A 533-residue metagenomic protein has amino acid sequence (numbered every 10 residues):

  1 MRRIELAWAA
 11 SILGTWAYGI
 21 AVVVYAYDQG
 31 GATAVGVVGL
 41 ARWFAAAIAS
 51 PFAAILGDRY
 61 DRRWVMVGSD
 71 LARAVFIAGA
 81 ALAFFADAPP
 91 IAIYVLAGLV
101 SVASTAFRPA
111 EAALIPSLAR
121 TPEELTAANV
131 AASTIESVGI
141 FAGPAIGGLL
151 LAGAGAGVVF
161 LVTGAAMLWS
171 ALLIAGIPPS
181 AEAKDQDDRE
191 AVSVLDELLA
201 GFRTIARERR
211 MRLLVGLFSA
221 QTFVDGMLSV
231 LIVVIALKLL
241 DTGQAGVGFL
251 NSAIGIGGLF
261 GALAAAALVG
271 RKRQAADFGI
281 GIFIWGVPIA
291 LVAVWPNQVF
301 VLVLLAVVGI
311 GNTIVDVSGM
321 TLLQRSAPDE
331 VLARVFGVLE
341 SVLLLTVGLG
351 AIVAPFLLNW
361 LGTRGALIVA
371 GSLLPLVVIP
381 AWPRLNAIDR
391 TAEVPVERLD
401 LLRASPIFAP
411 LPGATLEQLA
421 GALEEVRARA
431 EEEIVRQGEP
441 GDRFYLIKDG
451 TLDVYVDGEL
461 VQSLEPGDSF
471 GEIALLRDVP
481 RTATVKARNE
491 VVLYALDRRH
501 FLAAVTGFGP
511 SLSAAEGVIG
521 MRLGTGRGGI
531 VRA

Functional and structural regions predicted by a protein language model:
M1-D389: Alpha-helical transmembrane-bundle signature of multi-pass membrane transport and export proteins
L96, L304, P412-G421, E516 (+1 more regions): Short, well-structured alpha-helical segments
T163, A366, G467, V485 (+1 more regions): Residue-level signature of catalytic and energy-coupling elements of molecular machines, predominantly ATP/GTP-dependent
P375-F408, E516, G524, V531-A533: Membrane-interfacial segments at transmembrane helix termini in multi-pass membrane proteins
R398-R477, R481-A483, A503, R532-A533: Regulatory nucleotide-sensing modules
D478-R499, P510: Ligand-binding loop in jelly-roll beta-barrel domains
H500-G520: Amphipathic alpha-helical "output/dimerization" segments
